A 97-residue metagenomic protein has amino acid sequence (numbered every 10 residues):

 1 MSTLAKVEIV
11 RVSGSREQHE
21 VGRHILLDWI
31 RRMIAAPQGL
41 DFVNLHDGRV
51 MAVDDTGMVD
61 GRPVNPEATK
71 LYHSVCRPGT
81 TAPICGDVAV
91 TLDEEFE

Functional and structural regions predicted by a protein language model:
S2-E97: Detector for the mature cores of small, proteolytically processed and post-translationally modified peptide effectors
